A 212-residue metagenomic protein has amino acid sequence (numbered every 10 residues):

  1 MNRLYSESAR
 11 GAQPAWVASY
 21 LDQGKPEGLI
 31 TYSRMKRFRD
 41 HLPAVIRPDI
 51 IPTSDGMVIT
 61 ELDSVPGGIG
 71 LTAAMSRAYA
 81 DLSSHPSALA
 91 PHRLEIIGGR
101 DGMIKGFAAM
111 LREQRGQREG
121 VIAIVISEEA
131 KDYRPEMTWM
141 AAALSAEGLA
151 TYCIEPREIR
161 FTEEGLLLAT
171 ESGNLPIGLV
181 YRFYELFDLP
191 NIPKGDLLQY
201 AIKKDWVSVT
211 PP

Functional and structural regions predicted by a protein language model:
M1-M35, M57-V58, I122: Low-complexity, highly charged intrinsically disordered N-terminal segments that act as targeting/localization
E27-L42, A150-F161: Short coil-to-helix leader/linker segments, especially the first N-terminal amphipathic alpha-helix with its helix
F38-T53: A short glycine-rich, hydrophobically flanked beta-strand micro-motif that places a catalytic Asp/Glu for divalent metal
I51-G56, D63-P212: Domain-scale recognition of functional cores that engage charged ligands
